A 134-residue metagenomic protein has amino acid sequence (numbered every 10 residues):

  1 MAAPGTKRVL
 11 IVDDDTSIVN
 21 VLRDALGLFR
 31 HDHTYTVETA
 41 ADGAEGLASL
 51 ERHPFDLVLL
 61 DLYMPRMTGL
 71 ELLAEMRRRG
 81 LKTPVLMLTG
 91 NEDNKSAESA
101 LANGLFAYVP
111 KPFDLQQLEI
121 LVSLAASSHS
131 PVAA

Functional and structural regions predicted by a protein language model:
T16-E38: Two-component/phosphorelay signaling modules centered on CheY-like receiver
F29, E51-H53, E75-K82, N103: Conserved phosphotransfer cores of two-component systems
D42-E45, T68-E71: Acidic catalytic/metal-coordinating carboxylates
H53-L59: Active-site beta3 strand of CheY-like receiver
M64: Receiver (REC) domain active-site loop signature in two-component systems and cognate sites in sensor histidine kinases
E71, E92-A107: Alpha4 helix (beta4-alpha4-beta5 surface) of REC/receiver domains from two-component response regulators
F113-S123: C-terminal output helix
